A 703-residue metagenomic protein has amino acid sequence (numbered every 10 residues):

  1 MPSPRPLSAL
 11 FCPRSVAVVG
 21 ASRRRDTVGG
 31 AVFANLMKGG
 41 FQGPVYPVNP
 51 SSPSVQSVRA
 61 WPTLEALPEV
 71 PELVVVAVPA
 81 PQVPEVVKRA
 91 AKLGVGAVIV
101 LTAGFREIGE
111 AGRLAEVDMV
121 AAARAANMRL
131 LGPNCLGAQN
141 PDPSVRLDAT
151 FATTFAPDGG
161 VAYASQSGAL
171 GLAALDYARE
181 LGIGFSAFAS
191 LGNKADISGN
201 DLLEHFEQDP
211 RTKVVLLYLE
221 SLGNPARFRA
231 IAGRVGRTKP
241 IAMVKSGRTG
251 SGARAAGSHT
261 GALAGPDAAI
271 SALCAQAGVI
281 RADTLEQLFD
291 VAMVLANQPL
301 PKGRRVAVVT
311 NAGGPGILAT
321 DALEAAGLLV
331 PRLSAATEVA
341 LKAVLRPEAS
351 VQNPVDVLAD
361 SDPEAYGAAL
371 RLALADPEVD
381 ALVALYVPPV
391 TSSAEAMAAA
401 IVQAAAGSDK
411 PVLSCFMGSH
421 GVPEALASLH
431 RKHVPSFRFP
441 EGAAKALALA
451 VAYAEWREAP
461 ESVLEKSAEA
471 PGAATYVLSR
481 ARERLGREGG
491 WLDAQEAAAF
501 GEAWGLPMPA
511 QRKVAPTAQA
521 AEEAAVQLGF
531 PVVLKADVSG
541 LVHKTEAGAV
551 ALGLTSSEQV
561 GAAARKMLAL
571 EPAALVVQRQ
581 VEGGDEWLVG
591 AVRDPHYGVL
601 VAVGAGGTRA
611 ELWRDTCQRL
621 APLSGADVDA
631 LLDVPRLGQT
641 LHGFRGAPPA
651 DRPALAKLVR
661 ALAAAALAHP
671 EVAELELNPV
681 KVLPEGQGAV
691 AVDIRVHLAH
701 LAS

Functional and structural regions predicted by a protein language model:
M1-S703: Catalytic-core regions of core metabolic enzymes, especially those transforming organic acids/acyl-group intermediates
